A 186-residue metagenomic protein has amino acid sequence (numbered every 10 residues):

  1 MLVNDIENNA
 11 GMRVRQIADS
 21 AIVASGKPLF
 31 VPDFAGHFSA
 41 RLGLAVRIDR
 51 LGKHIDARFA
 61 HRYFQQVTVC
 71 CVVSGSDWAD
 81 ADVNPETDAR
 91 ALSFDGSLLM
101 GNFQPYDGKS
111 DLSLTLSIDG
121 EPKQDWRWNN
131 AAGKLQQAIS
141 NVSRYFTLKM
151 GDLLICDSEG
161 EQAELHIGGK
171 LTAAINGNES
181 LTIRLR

Functional and structural regions predicted by a protein language model:
M1-C71, G75-D82, I183-R184: Extended, compositionally biased flexible segments
M12-R13, S74-R186: Catalytic-pocket segment enriched in acidic/His residues
